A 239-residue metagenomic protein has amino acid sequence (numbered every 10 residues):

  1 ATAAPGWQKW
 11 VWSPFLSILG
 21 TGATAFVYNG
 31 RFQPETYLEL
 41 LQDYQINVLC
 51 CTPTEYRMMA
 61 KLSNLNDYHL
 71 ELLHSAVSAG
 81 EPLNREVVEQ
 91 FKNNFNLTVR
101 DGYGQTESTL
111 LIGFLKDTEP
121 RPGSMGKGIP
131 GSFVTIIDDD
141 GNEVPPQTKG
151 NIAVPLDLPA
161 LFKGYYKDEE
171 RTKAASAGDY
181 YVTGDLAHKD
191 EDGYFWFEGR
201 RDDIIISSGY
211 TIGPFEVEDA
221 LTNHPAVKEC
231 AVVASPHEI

Functional and structural regions predicted by a protein language model:
A1, P5-V48, K61-L62: Conserved AMP-binding/adenylation subdomain of ANL enzymes
T2-A3, V27-Y28, V77-A79, I137-D139 (+7 more regions): Thr-Gly-centered strand-to-loop micro-motif
G20-A23, I46-C51, A60-R121, F133: Gly/Ser/Thr-rich phosphate-binding loop
L49-T52, L158, K163, R171 (+1 more regions): AMP-binding/adenylate-forming catalytic core of the ANL superfamily
G80, G104, G126, D185 (+1 more regions): Active-site glycine-centered loops adjacent to acidic/histidine catalytic or metal-binding residues that shape
G128-G131, N142-A174, Y210-I212: Conserved ATP/PPi-binding loop(s) of AMP-dependent carboxylate-activating enzymes
D138-N142, K149, E191-D192, A226: Residue-level recognition of short loop/turn positions
